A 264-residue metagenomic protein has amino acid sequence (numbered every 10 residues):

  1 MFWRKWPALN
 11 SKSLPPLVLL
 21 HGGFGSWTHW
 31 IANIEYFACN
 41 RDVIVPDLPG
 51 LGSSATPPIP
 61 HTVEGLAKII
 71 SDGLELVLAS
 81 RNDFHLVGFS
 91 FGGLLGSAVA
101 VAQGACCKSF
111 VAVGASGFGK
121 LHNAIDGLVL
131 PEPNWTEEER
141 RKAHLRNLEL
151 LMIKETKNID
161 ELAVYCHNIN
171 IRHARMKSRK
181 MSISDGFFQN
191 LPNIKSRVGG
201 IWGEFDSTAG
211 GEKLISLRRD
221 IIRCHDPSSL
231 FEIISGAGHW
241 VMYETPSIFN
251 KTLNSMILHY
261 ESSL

Functional and structural regions predicted by a protein language model:
F2-S53: Conserved HGGG/HGGXW glycine-rich cap/lid loop of the alpha/beta-hydrolase fold
Y36, W202-A237: Conserved loop-alpha-helix segment in the C-terminal half of the alpha/beta-hydrolase fold that carries the catalytic
I44-V87, K251: Active-site loop/oxyanion-hole signature of alpha/beta-hydrolase fold enzymes
S54, S90, G114: Catalytic nucleophile serine of serine hydrolases, specifically the conserved "nucleophile elbow" pentapeptide
G88, G92, G96: Gly/Ala-rich beta-loop-alpha elbow adjacent to hydrolase catalytic centers
S97-V101, K108-E139: Flexible "cap/lid" loop of the alpha/beta hydrolase fold
E138-S196: Conserved alpha/beta-hydrolase catalytic His-Asp/Glu region
H225-L264: Catalytic active-site module of serine/aspartate enzymes centered on a nucleophile-bearing elbow/loop
